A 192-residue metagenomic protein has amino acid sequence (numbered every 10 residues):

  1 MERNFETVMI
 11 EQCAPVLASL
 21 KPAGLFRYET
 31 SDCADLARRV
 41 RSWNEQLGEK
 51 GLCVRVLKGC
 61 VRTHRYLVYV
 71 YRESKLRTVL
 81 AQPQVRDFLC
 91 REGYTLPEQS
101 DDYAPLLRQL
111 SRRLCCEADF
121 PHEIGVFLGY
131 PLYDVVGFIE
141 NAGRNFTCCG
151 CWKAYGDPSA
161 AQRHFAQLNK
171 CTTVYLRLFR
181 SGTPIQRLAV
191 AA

Functional and structural regions predicted by a protein language model:
M1-D32: Short, extreme N-terminal leader segments that mark the start of a protein/domain
Q12-S19, R55-C60, R112-C116: Short, flexible, solvent-exposed loop/turn segments with mixed acidic/basic and small polar residues
S31-A34, L47-G48: Conserved catalytic core of nucleotide polymerization and phosphodiester-bond processing enzymes
R39-D101: A glycine-rich, hydrophobic loop/mini-helix early in the fold
G93, C115, V136, C148-R163: Non-catalytic, substrate/partner-engaging modules appended to enzymatic cores
G93-H122: Internal catalytic-core helix/loop-beta-alpha segment that presents or stabilizes conserved functional determinants
F120-T147: Hydrophobic/aromatic-rich, well-ordered segments within soluble, folded domains that form packed cores
C151-A192: Long, compositionally biased
